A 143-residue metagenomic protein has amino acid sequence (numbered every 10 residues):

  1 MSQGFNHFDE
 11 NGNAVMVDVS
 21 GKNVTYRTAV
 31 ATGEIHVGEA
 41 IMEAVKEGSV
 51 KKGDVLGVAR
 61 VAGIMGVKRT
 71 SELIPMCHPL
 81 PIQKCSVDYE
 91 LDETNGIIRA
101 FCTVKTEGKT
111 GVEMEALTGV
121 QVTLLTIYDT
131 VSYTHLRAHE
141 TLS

Functional and structural regions predicted by a protein language model:
M1-R27: N-terminal presequence-like segments and the immediate start of the first folded domain
G4-F5, S86-E90: Short, surface-exposed charged micro-motifs
N13, S71-P75, T103, S132 (+1 more regions): Generic secondary-structure signature for well-ordered alpha-helical cores
V17, G21, T25-R27, V37 (+1 more regions): A glycine- and small/hydrophobic-rich beta-loop-beta segment that serves as a flexible "lid/hinge" or phosphate-binding
A29-A44, Y89-K105: Acidic-glycine-rich active-site phosphate/pyrophosphate-binding loop
E47-D88, K105-E107, V112-L125: Compact, glycine-rich, soluble single-domain proteins
D129: C-terminal active-site-capping segments
H135-S143: Single conserved hydrophobic/aromatic residue that forms the stacking wall/gate of nucleotide- or nucleobase-binding
